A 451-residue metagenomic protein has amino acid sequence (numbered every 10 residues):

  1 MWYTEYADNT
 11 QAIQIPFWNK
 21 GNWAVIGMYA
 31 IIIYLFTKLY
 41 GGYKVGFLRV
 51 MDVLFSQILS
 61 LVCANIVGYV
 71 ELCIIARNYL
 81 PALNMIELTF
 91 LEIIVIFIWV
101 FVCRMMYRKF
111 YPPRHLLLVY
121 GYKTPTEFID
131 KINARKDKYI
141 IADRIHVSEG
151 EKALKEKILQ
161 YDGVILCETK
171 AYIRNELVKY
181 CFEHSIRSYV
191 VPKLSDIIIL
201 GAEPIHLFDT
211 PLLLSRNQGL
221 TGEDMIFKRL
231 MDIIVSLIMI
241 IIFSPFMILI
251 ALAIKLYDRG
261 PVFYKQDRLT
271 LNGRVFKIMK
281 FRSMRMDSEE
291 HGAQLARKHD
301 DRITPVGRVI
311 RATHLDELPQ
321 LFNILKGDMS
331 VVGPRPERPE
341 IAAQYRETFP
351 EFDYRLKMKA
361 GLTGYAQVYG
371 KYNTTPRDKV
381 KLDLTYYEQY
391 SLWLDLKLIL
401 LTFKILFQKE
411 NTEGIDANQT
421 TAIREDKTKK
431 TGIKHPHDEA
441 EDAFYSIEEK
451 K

Functional and structural regions predicted by a protein language model:
M1-R108, F407, K450-K451: Signature of alpha-helical transmembrane segments in polytopic membrane proteins
Q57-L61, P113-F128, P261-M284: Membrane-cytosol interface motif
N78, K123-Y161, M279-D301, P305 (+2 more regions): Acidic, Ser/Thr-rich low-complexity segments on the non-lumenal side of membrane proteins
W99-L200: A solvent-exposed beta-alpha-beta segment
S195-D196, Y264-R302, T363-K381: Short, glycine-rich, amphipathic interfacial segments at transmembrane boundaries or analogous
G201-I238, V262, Q266, K371-L392: Glycine-rich flexible loop motifs, especially short His-Gly-Gly/GGXG/HXGH segments used as catalytic or interaction
D224-D287, N323, L398-K451: A hydrophobic, helix-centered structural microdomain
K298-K359, L398-T402: A short, structured surface patch at a secondary-structure boundary
